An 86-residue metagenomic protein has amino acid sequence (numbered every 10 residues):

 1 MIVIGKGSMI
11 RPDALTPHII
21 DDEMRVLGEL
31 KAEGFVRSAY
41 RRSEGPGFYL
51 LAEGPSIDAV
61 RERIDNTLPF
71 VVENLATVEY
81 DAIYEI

Functional and structural regions predicted by a protein language model:
M1-I86: Conserved, structured core segments of small domains
